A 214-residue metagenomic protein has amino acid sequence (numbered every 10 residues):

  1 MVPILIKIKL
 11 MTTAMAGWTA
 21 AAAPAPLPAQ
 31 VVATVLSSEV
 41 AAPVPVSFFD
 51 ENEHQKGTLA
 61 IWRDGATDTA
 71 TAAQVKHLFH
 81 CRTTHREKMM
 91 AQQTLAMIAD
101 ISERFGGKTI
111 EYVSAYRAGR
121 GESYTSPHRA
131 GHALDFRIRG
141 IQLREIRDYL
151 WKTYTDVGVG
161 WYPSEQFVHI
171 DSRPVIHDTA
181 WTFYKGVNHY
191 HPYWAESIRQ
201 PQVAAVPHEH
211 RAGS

Functional and structural regions predicted by a protein language model:
M1-F48, V187-H189, Y193-S214: N-terminal secretory targeting signals
S37-E39, E103, P127, W161: Sterically constrained small-residue positions within well-ordered secondary structures of folded domains
V44, F49, T125-A133, I138-S214: Catalytic cores and adjacent binding grooves of peptidoglycan-active enzymes
V44, Q93-S123: Extended, low-complexity, intrinsically disordered C-terminal regulatory tails of eukaryotic serine/threonine kinases
N52, G57-G107: Active-site acidic/histidine clusters and adjacent loop/turn architecture that either coordinate catalytic ions
N52, Y116, P174: A broadly conserved detector of short glycine/acidic/proline-rich loop/turn motifs that flank catalytic sites and bind
A60-I61, H77-L78, A115, A133 (+2 more regions): Residue-level preference for alpha-helix termini and adjacent loops
T69-T71, A118-G121, G140: Short hydrophobic/aromatic-rich motifs at helix boundaries and adjacent loops
